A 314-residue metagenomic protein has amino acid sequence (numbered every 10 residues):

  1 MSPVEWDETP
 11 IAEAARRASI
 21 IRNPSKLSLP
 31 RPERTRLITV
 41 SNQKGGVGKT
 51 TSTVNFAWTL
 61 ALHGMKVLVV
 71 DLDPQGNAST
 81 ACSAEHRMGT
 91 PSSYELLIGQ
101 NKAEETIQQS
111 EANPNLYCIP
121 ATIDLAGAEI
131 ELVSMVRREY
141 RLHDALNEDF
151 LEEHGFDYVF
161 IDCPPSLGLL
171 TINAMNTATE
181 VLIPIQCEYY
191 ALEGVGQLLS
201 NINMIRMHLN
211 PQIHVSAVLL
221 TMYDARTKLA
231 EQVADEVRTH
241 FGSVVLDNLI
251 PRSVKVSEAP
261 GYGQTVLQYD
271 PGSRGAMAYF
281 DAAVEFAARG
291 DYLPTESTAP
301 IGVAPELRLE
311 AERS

Functional and structural regions predicted by a protein language model:
M1-S314: P-loop NTP-binding core
